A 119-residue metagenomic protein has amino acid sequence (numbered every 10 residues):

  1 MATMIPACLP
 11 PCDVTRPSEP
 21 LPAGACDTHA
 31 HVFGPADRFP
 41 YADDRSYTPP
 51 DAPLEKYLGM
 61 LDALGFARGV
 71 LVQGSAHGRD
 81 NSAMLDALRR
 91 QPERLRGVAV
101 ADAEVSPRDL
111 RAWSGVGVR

Functional and structural regions predicted by a protein language model:
A2-R79, A83: An N-terminally biased module of ancient metal coordination in phosphate/nucleic-acid-related enzymes
P6-L9, G78-R119: Active-site gating/metal-coordination segments in enzymes
